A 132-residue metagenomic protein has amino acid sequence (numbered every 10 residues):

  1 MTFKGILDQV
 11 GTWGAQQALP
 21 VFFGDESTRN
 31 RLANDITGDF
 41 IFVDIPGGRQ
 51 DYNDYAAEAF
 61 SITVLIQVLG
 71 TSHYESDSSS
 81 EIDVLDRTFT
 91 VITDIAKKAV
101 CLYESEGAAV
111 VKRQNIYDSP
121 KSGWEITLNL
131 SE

Functional and structural regions predicted by a protein language model:
M1-E26, N30-R31, I45-E132: Charged, amphipathic alpha-helical segments and their flanking helix caps
D35-G47: A short, hydrophobic beta-strand-centered structural micro-motif
